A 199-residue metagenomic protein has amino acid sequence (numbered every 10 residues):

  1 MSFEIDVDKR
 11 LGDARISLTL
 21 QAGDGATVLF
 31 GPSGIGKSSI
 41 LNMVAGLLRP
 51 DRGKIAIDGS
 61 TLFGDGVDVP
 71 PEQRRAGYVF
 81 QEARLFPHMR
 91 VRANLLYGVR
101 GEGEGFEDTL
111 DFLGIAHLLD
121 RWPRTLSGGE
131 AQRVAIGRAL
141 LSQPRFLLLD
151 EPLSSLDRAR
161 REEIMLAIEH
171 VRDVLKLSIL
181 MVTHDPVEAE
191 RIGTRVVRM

Functional and structural regions predicted by a protein language model:
S60-G64, G103-L119, E169-H170: Conserved ABC ATPase "signature" region
L62-Y78: ABC ATPase NBD coupling module
W122-L126, E130-Q132: Conserved ABC ATPase signature
I136: Hydrophobic anchor residue at the start of the ABC signature
L141-R145: A short, proline-enriched helix->beta-strand linker immediately N-terminal to the Walker B motif in ABC-type P-loop
L147-E151: Catalytic Walker B motif of ABC-type/P-loop ATPase nucleotide-binding domains
K176-V182: Conserved H-loop
